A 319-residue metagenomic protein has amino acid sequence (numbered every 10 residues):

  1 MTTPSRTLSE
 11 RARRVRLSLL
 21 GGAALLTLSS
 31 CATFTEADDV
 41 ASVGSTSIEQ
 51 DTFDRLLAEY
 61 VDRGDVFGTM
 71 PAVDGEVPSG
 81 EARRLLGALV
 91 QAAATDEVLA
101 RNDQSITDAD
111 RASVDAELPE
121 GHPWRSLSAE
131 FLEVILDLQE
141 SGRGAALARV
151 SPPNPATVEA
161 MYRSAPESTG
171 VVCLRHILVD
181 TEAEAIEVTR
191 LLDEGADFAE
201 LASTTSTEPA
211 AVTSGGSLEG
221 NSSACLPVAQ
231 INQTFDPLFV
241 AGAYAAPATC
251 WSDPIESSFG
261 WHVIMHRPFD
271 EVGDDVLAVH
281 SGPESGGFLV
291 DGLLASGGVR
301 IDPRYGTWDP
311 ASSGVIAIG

Functional and structural regions predicted by a protein language model:
T3-L19: Bacterial N-terminal signal peptides that target proteins for export
G21-L25: Hydrophobic helical h-region of N-terminal Sec-dependent signal peptides in bacterial secretory/periplasmic proteins
T27-S30: C-terminal motif of bacterial Sec signal peptides marking the signal peptidase cleavage site
A32-F131: N-terminal targeting/tethering segments
F34-E36, W124-E187, D197, S203-T204 (+1 more regions): PPIase-associated folding chaperone regions across multiple families
T46, F53, A58, Q104 (+5 more regions): Solvent-exposed coil/turn segments that connect beta secondary-structure elements in extracytoplasmic/periplasmic
L57-G64, L89-I106, L118, H122 (+6 more regions): Sec/Tat-exported extracytoplasmic proteins
T69-A72, E76-V77, L191-L238, R267-P268: Peptidyl-prolyl cis-trans isomerase
